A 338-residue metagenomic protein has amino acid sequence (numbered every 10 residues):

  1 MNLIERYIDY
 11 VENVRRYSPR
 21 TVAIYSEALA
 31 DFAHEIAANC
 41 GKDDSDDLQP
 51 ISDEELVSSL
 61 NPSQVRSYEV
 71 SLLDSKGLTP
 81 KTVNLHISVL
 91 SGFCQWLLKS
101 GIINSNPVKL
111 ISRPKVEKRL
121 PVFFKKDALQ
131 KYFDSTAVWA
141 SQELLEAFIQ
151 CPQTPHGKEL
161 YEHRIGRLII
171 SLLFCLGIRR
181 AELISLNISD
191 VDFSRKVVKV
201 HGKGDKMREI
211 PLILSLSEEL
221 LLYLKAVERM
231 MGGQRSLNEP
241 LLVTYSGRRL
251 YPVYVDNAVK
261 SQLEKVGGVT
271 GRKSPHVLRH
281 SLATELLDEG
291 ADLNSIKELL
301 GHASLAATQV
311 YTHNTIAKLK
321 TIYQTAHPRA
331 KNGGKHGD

Functional and structural regions predicted by a protein language model:
M1-D338: Conserved catalytic core of the tyrosine transesterase superfamily
